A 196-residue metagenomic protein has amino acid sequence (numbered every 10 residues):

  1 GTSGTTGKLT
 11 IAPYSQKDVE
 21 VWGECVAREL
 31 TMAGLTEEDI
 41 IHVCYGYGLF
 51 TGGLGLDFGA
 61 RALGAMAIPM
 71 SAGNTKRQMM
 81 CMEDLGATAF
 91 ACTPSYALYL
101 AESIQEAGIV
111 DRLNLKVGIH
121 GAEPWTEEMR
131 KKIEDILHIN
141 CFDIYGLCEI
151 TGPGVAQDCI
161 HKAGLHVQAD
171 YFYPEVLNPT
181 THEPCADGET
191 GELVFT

Functional and structural regions predicted by a protein language model:
G1-A12: Conserved adenylation A10 loop of the ANL superfamily
T2, I41, F90, G146 (+1 more regions): Residue-level signal for inorganic ion chemistry
Q16-E29, I40-Y99: AMP-binding/adenylate-forming
L35-D39: Short helix-loop-beta connector
I40, A107-T126: Conserved helix-loop-beta element of the AMP-binding
L63-G64, L85, N114, I136-N140: Short, structured coil segments at secondary-structure junctions
Y96-N114, K131-I136: Adenylate-forming
W125, M129-T196: Conserved AMP-binding/adenylate-forming
